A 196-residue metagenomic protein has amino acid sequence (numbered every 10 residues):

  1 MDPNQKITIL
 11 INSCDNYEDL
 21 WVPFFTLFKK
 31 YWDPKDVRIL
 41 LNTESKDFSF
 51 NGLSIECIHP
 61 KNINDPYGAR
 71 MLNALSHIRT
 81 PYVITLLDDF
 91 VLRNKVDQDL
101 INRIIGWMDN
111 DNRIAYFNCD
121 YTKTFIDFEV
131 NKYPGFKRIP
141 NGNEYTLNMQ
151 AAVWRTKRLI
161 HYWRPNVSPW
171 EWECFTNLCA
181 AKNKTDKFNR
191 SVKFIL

Functional and structural regions predicted by a protein language model:
M1-I63, L75-H77, P81-Y82: N-terminal anchoring/stem segment of glycosyltransferases
L40-L41, V83-T85, A115-D120, V153 (+1 more regions): A structural signal for short, well-ordered beta-strand segments and their strand-loop junctions that often border
I58-L75, Y82, K95-V96, I101-I104: A broadly used, surface-exposed interaction patch
P81-V91: Short beta-strand-to-loop acidic/aromatic patch adjacent to the donor-nucleotide binding site
K95-F125: Conserved donor-nucleotide/metal-binding helix-loop-beta segment in metal-dependent transferases, i.e., the alpha-helix
E129-E144: Short, flexible, basic/aromatic active-site loop/helix in glycosyltransferases
T146-L196: Catalytic core and acceptor-binding pocket of nucleotide-sugar-dependent glycosyltransferases
